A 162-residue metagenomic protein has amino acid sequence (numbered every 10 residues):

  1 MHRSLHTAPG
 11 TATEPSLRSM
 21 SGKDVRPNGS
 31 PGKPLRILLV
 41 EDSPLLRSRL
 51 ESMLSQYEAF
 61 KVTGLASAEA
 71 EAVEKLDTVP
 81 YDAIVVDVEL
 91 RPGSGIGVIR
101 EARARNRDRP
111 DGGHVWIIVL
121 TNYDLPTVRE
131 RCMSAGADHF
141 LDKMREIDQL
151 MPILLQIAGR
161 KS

Functional and structural regions predicted by a protein language model:
M1-R36, P44, D148-S162: Non-catalytic signal-transmission and effector/linker regions of two-component phosphorelay proteins
E41: Conserved acidic carboxylate
P44-G64: Two-component/phosphorelay signaling modules centered on CheY-like receiver
L65-A83: Acidic, metal-coordinating helix/loop segments flanking the phosphotransfer/catalytic sites of two-component signaling
V88-E89: The short loop immediately C-terminal to the conserved phospho-acceptor aspartate in CheY-like receiver
I96-G113: Short amphipathic alpha-helix used as the core "switch/output" element in two-component signaling
G97, D124-L141, R145, P152: Alpha4 helix (beta4-alpha4-beta5 surface) of REC/receiver domains from two-component response regulators
